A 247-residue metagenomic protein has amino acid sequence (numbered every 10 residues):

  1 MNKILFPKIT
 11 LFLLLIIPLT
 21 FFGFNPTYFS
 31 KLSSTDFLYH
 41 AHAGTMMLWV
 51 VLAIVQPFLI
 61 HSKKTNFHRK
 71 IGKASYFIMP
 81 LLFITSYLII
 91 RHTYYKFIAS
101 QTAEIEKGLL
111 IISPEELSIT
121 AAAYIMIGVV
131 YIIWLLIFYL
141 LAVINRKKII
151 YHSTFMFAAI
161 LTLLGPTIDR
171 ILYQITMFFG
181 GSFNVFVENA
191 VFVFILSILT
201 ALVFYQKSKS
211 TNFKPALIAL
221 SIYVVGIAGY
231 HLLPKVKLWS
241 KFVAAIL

Functional and structural regions predicted by a protein language model:
M1-L247: Alpha-helical membrane insertion/targeting regions
